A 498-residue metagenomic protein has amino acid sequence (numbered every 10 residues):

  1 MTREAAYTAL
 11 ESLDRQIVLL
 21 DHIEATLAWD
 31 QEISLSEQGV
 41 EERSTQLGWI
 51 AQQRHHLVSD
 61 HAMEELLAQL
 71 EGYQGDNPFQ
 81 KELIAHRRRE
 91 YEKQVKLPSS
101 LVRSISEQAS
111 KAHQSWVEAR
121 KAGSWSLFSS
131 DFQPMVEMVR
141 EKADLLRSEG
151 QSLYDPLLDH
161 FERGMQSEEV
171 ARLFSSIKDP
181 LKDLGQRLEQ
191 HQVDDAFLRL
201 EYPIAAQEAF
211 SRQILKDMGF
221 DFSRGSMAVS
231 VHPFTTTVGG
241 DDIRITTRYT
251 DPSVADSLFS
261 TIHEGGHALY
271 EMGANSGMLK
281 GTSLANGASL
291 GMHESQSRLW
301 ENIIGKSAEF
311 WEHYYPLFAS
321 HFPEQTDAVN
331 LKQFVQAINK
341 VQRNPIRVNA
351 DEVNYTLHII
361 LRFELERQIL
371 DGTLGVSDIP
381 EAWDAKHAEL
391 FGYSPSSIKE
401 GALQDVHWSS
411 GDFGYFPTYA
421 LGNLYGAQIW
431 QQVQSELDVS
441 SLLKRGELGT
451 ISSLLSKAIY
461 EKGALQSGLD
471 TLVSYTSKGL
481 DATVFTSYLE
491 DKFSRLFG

Functional and structural regions predicted by a protein language model:
T2-A6, H22-A25, Q38, E42 (+3 more regions): C-terminal, non-catalytic "cap/extension" segments appended to globular domains
T2-R163, L465, E490-G498: A well-structured
L10, R147, H263, S297 (+3 more regions): Divalent metal-coordination and catalytic microenvironments
I105-D256: Contiguous, non-catalytic segments that form substrate-binding/exosite surfaces or channel walls
E118-S126, G164, L184-F197, S276-S283 (+3 more regions): Inter-helical turn/loop segments and adjacent helix faces that build the functional surface of alpha-helical bundle
F174, K178-L181, I204-E208, I214 (+4 more regions): All-alpha helical catalytic cores of prenyl diphosphate-utilizing isoprenoid enzymes
S253-L269: Short alpha-helix carrying the canonical HExxH Zn2+-binding catalytic motif
G265-A268, M272-N275, S283-L374: A conserved active-site cap/scaffold subdomain adjacent to cofactor or substrate pockets
